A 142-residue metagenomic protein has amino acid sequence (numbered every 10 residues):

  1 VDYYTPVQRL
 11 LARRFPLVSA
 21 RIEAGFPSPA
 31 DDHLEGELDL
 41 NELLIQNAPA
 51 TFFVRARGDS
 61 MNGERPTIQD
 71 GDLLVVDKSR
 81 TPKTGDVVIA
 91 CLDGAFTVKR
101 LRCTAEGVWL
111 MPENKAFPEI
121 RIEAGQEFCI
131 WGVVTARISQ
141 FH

Functional and structural regions predicted by a protein language model:
V1-E64, A95-F96, C103, P118-E119 (+1 more regions): Short, positionally conserved secondary-structure boundary motifs
P29, V108-E113: Short, solvent-exposed secondary-structure boundary/capping segments
E64-I68, T81: Residue-level "contact hotspot" at macromolecular interaction interfaces
Q69-D72, D86: Structural motif
T84-V98, R102-V108: Short, compositionally biased
E113-A124: Low-complexity, intrinsically disordered Gly/Pro/Thr-rich segments
